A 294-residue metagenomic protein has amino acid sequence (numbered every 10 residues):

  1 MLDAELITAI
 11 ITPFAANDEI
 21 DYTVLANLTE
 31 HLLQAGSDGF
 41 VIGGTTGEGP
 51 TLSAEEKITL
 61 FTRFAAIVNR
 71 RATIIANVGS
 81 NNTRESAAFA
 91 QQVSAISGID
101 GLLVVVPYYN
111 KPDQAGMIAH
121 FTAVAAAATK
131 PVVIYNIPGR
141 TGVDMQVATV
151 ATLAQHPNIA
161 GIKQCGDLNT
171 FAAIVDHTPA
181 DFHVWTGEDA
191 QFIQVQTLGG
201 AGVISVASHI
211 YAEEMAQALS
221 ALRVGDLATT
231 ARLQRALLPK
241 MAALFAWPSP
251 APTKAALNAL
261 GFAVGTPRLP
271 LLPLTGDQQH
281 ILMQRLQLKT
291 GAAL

Functional and structural regions predicted by a protein language model:
L2-G142: Active-site beta->alpha loop and helix N-cap motifs at the rims of alpha/beta catalytic domains
L2-T12, H31, A35-S37, Q92 (+3 more regions): C-terminal alpha-helical cap/extension of soluble enzyme domains
A16, Y22, A54, V147 (+2 more regions): Alpha-helix N-capping/helix-start residues
L25, K57, F61, S86 (+6 more regions): A general structural signal for well-ordered alpha-helical segments in protein cores
T46-G49, N81, K163, D189 (+2 more regions): Gly/Ser/Thr-rich beta-alpha loop segments that engage phosphate groups in nucleotides
A66-A72, I96-G98, A128-K130, A154-N158 (+4 more regions): Short helix-capping segments at alpha-helix termini
A123-A126, P138-F245: Catalytic alpha/beta core domains of metabolic enzymes, predominantly
